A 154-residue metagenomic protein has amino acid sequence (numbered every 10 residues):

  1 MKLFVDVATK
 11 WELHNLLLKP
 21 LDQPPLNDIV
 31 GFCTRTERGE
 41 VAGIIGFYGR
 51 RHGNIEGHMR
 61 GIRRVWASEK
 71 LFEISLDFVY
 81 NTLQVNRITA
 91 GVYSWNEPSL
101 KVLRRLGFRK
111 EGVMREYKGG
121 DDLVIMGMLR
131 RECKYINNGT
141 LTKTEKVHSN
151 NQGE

Functional and structural regions predicted by a protein language model:
M1-D22: Short amphipathic alpha-helix that is part of the acyltransferase structural core
P25, T36, A42-G53: A conserved beta-strand-loop-helix scaffold within acyl/acetyltransferase catalytic domains
R50-R63: Conserved acetyl-CoA binding element of GNAT-fold acetyltransferases
I62-E73: Conserved glycine-rich acetyl-CoA-binding loop
N81-V92: Conserved GNAT acetyl-CoA-binding A-motif
A90-L100, Y117-K118: Conserved beta-strand-loop-alpha-helix junction that forms the acyl-donor binding cleft
W95-G112: Conserved active-site alpha-helix within GNAT-family acetyltransferase domains
R109-L123: Conserved catalytic-core motifs of GNAT/GCN5-like acyltransferases
